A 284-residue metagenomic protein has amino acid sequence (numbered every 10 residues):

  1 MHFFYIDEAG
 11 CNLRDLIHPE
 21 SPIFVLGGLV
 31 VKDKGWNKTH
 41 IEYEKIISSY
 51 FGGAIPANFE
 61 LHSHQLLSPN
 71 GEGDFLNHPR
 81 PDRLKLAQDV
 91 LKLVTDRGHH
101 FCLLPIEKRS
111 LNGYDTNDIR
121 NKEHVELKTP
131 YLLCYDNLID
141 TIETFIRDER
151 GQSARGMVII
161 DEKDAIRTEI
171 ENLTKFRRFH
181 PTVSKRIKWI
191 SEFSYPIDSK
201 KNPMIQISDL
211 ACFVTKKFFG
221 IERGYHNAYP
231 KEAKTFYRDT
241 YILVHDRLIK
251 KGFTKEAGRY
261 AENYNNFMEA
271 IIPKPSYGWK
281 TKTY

Functional and structural regions predicted by a protein language model:
M1-Y284: Phosphate-ester processing/binding pockets and catalytic centers
